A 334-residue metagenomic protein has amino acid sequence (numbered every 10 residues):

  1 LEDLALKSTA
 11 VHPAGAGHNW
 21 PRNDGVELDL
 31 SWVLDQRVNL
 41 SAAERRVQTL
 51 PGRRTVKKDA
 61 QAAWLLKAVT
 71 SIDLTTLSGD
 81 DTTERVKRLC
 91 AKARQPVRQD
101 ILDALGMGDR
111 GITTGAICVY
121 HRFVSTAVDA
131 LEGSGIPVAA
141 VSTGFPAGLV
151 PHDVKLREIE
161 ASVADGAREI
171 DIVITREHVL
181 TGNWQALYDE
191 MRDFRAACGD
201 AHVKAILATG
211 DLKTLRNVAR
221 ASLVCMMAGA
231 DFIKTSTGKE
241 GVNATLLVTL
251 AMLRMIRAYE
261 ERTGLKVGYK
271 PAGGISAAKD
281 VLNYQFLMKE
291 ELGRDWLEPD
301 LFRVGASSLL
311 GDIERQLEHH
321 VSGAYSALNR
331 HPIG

Functional and structural regions predicted by a protein language model:
L1, D29, N39-L40, T175 (+2 more regions): Poly-acidic low-complexity segments
E2-G106, R110, G115: Alpha/beta catalytic barrel-like cores
D59-K67, D80-I112, R122-K270, S276-S307 (+1 more regions): Alpha/beta enzyme core
I117-V119: Short, hydrophobic beta-strand segments that form beta-sheet elements in well-ordered domains
D312: N-terminal beta-loop-helix "entrance" segment that forms/cooperates in small-molecule cofactor or anionic ligand
